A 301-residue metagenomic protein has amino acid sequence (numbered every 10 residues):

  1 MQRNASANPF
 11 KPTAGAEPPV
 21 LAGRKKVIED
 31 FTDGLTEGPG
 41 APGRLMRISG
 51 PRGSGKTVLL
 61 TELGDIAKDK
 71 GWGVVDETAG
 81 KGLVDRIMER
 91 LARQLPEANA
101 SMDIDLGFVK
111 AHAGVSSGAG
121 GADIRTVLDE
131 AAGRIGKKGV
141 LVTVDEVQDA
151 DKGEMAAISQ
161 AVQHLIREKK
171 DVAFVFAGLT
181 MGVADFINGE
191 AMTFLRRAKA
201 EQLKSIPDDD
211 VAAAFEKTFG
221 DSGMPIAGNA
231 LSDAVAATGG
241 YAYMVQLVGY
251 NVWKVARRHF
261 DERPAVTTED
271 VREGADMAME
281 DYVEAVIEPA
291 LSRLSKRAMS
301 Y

Functional and structural regions predicted by a protein language model:
M1-R44, R90-R93, S101, G107 (+1 more regions): A short, basic N-terminal segment
G40-E62: Walker A/P-loop nucleotide-binding motif
T61-L83: Conserved catalytic segments around the Walker B and adjacent sensor/switch elements of P-loop NTPase domains
K81-D85, F108-A131: Short glycine-rich substrate-engagement loop in P-loop NTPases that contacts/grips substrate
G121-M181, N188-A191: Conserved Walker B catalytic segment
N188-K204: A short helix-turn-beta junction within AAA+ P-loop NTPase domains corresponding to the substrate/partner-engaging
L203-A230, A237, V248: Conserved small helical "lid"/interfacial subdomain of P-loop NTPases
G240, M244-Y301: Winged-helix-like regulatory helical subdomains adjacent to P-loop NTPase cores
